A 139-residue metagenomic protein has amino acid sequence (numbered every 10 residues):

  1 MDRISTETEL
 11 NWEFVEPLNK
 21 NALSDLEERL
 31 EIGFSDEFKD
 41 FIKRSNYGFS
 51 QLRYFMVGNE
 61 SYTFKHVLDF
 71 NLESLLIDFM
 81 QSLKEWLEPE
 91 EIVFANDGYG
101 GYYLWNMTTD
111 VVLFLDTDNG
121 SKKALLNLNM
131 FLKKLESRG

Functional and structural regions predicted by a protein language model:
M1-G101: A surface-exposed partner-binding patch
Y102-L104, K123-A124: Short helix/loop capping segments that flank catalytic or ligand/cofactor-binding pockets
N106-T109: Short acidic-glycine loop/turn motifs at beta-strand connectors
S121-G139: Compact, glycine/acidic-enriched structural inserts
